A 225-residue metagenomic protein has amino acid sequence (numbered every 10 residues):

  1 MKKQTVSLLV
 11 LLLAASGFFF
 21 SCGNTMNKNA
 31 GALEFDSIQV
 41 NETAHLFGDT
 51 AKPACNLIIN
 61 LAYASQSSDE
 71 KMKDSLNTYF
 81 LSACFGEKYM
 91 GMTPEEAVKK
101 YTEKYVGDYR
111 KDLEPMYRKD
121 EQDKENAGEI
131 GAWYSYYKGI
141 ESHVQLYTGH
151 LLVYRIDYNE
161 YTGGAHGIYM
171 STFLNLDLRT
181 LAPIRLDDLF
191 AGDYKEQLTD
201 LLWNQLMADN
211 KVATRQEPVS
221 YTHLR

Functional and structural regions predicted by a protein language model:
K2-L8: Bacterial N-terminal signal peptides that target proteins for export
V10-G17: Bacterial N-terminal signal peptides
F20-S21: C-terminal motif of bacterial Sec signal peptides marking the signal peptidase cleavage site
N24-S37: Bacterial Sec signal peptide processing site at the extreme N-terminus
D36-T148: Active-site acidic/histidine clusters and adjacent loop/turn architecture that either coordinate catalytic ions
D112-D193: Acidic/His-rich structured neighborhood in mature extracellular/periplasmic domains
L206-T214: Acidic, glycine-rich loop-and-strand cores that form catalytic or ligand-binding grooves in diverse globular domains
T222-H223: Conserved small/polar residues in nucleotide/adenosyl-binding loops
